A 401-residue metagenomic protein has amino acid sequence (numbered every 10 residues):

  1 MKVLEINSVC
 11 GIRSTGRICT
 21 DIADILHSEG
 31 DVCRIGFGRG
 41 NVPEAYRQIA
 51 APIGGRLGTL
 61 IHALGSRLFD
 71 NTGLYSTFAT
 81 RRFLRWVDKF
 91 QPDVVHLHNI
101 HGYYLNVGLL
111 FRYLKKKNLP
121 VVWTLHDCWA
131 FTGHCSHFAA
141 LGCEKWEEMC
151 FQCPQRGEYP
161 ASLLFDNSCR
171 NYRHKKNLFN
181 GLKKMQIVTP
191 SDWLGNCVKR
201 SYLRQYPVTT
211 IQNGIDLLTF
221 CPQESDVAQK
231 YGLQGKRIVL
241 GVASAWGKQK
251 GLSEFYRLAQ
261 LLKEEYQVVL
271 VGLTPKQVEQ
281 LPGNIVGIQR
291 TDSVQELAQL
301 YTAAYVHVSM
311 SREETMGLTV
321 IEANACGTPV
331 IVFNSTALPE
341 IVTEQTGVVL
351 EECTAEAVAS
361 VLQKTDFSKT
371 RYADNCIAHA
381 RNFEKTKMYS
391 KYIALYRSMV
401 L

Functional and structural regions predicted by a protein language model:
N196-K199, I215-K230, E279: Acidic anion/phosphate-binding donor-loop and adjacent secondary structure in glycosyltransferase catalytic cores
G232-K250, Y256-Q260: Conserved donor-binding/catalytic core segment of Leloir-type glycosyltransferases
G272-A298: Nucleotide-activated donor-binding/catalytic signature segment of Leloir-type glycosyltransferases, i.e., the conserved
Q299-A304, Y392: Short alpha-helical donor nucleotide-sugar binding micro-motif in glycosyltransferases
R312: Aromatic "clamp/platform" in nucleotide-sugar-dependent glycosyltransferases that forms part of the donor/acceptor
P329-V332: Short hydrophobic beta-strand element within catalytic cores of glycosyltransferases and related nucleotide-activated
E344, V348-A355, Q363-S368: Conserved acidic donor-binding segment of nucleotide-sugar-dependent glycosyltransferases
T370-S398: A charged, aromatic-enriched C-terminal amphipathic alpha-helix characteristic of glycosyltransferases across folds
